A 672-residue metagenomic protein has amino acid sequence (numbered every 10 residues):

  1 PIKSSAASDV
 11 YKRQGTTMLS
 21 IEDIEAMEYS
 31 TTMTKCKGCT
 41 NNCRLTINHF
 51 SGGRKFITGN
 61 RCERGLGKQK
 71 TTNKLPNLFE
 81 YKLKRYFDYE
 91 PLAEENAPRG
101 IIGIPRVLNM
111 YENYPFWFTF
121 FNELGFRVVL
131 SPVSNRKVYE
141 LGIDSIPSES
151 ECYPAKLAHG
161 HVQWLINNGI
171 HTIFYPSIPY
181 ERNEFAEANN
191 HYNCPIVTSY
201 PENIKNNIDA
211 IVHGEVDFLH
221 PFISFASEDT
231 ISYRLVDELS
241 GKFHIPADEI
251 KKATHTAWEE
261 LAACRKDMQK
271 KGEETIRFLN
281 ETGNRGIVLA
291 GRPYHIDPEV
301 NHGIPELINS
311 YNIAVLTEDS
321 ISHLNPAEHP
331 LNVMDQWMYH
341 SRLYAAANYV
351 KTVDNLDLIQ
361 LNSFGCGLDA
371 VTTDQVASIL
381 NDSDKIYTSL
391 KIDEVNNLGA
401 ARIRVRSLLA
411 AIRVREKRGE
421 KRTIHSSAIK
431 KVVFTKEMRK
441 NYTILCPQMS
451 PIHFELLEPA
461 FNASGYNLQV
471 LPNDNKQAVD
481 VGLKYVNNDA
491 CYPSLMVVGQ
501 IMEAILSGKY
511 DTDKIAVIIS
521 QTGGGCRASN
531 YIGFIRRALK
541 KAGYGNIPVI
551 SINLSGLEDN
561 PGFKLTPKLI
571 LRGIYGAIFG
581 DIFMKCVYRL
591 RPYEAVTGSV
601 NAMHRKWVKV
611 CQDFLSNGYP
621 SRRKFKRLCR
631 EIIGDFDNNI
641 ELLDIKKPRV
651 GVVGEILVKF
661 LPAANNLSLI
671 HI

Functional and structural regions predicted by a protein language model:
P1-A7, Y11, I670-H671: Single conserved hydrophobic/aromatic residue that forms the stacking wall/gate of nucleotide- or nucleobase-binding
D9-G53, A155-N190, V197-A210: Phosphate/diphosphate-binding loops
H49-N73: Terminal amphipathic helices with adjacent charged low-complexity linkers/tails
E80, K84-L92, F222-L324, K417 (+2 more regions): A charged, amphipathic alpha-helical module
I101-R106, S145, L219-H220, G286-G291 (+6 more regions): Short glycine-rich or small-residue beta-strand-to-loop segments that form or flank ligand, phosphate, metal/Fe-S
N109, Y114-P115, T119-V129, Y139-G142 (+3 more regions): Redox- and metal-dependent alpha/beta enzyme cores, enriched for Fe-S-associated oxidoreductases and cofactor-handling
N135-G169, Y180, S322-L368, D480-K509 (+1 more regions): Glycine-rich, anion-gripping cofactor-binding loops and their flanking helix/strand elements in enzyme active sites
H171-P176, Y180, E187-V197, I204 (+2 more regions): Hydrophobic or amphipathic alpha-helical targeting/insertion segments
